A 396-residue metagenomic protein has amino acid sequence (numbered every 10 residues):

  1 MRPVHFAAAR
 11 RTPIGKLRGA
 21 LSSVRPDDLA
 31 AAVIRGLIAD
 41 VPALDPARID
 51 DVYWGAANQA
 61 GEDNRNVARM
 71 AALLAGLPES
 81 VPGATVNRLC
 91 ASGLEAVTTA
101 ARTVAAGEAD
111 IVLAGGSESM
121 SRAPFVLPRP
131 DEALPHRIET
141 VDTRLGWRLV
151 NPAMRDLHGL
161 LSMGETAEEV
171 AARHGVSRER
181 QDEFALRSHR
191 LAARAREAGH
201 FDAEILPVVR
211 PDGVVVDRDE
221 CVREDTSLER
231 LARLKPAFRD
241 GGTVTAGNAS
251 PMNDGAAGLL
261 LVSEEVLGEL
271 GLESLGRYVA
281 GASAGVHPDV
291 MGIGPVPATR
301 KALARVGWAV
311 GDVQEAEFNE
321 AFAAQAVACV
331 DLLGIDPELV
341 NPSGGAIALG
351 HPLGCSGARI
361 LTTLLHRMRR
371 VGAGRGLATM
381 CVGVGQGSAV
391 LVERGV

Functional and structural regions predicted by a protein language model:
M1-V24, L145, V150, E229-I293 (+5 more regions): Condensing-enzyme catalytic core mediating Claisen C-C bond formation in acyl metabolism
R11-T12, S23, D27-A32, A43 (+4 more regions): N-terminal extracellular/periplasmic Venus flytrap/periplasmic-binding protein-like
S22-V112, S117-P135, I205-R218, D289 (+1 more regions): Conserved beta-ketoacyl condensing-enzyme motif
V24, A56-V112, D142-W147, L157-M163 (+4 more regions): Conserved catalytic cysteine-centered active-site region of acyl-thioester-dependent Claisen-condensing enzymes
P26-V41, V67-A71, A96-T99, M163-V170 (+5 more regions): Short, well-ordered amphipathic alpha-helical segments that serve as non-catalytic structural scaffolds within diverse
W54, T166-E168, E204-L206, P211 (+1 more regions): Active-site pocket-lining segment
R88-E118, A171-H200, L259-E265, P352-A373 (+1 more regions): Active-site-proximal alpha-helical scaffold in enzymes
I111-E169: Flexible glycine-/small-residue-enriched beta->alpha junction loops that bind anionic phosphate/pyrophosphate groups
